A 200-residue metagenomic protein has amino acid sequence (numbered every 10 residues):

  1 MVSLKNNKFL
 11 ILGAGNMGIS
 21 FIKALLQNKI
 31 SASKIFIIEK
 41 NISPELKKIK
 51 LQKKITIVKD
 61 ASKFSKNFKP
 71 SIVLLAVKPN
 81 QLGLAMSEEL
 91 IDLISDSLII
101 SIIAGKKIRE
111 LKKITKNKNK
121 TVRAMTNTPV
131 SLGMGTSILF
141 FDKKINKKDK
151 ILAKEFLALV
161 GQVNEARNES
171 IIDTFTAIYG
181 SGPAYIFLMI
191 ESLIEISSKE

Functional and structural regions predicted by a protein language model:
M1-K63, M134-G135, S198-E200: NAD(P)+-binding Rossmann beta1-loop-alpha1 motif at the extreme N-terminus of oxidoreductases
V2-L4, D92-L93, I114-T115, V130-L132 (+3 more regions): Solvent-exposed alpha-helices and their adjacent loops that cap or buttress functional pockets in soluble metabolic
L10-L12, S20, I30, F36 (+6 more regions): Non-catalytic terminal and connector segments of soluble metabolic enzymes
G18, S43-P44, I108, V130 (+1 more regions): Flexible, glycine-rich phosphate/dinucleotide-binding loops and adjacent beta-alpha linkers at cofactor/substrate
I19, K23-Q27, S87-I91, K113 (+2 more regions): Short, well-ordered alpha-helices that flank and scaffold nucleotide-derived cofactor binding pockets
K53, A61-L139: Rossmann-like NAD(P)(H) cofactor-binding subdomain of soluble oxidoreductases
E110-K120, T136-T174, Y185-E200: Internal alpha-helical scaffold of NAD(P)-dependent oxidoreductase catalytic cores
